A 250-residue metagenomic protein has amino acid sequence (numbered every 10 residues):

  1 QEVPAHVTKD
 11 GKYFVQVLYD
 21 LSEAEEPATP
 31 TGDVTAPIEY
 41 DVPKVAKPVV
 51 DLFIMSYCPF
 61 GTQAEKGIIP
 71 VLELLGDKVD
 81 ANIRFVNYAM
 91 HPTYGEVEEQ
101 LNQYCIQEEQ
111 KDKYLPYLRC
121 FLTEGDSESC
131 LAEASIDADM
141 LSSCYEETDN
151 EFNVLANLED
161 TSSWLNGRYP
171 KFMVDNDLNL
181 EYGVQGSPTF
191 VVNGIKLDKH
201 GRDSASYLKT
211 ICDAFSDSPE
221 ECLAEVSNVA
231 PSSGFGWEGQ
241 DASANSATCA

Functional and structural regions predicted by a protein language model:
Q1-A28, K66-E73, G125-A250: C-terminal cap of thioredoxin/glutaredoxin-like
D33-P48, E73: A short beta-strand-turn-helix
P43-A46, G95, E181-Q185: Extracellular/periplasmic catalytic domains that process cell-envelope and extracellular macromolecules
F53-Y57, R84-Y88, Y117-L122, N176 (+2 more regions): Active-site-proximal beta-strand/loop segments in catalytic clefts of secreted hydrolases
I54, F60-G76: Typically the conserved alpha-helix immediately C-terminal to a functionally engaged Cys/Sec in thioredoxin-like
G61-T62, M90-E96, D198-R202: Extracytoplasmic/secreted cell-surface and envelope-processing proteins
D77-E96, L158-Y169: Thiol-based oxidoreductase modules, predominantly thioredoxin-like and allied folds used for disulfide exchange
F85-E99, Y104-I106, D112-L115, R119-L131: Chalcogenol-based redox active-site neighborhoods
